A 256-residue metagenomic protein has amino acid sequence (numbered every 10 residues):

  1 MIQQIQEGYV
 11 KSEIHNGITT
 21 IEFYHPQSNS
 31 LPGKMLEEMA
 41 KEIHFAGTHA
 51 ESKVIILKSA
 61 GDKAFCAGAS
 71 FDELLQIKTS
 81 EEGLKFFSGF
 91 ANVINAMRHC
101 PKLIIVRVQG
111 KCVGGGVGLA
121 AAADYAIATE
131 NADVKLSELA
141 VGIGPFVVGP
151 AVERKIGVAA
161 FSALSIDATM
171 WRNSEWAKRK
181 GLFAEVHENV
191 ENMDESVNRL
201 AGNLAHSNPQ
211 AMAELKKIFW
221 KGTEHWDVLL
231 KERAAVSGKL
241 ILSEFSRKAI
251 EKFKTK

Functional and structural regions predicted by a protein language model:
M1-K58, N95: Conserved CoA-thioester-binding segment of acyl-CoA-metabolizing enzymes
I2-E22, S165, T169-L204, A211-E224 (+1 more regions): Amphipathic alpha-helical segments at domain termini/boundaries
I21, M39, L57, S70 (+5 more regions): Terminal peptide-recognition signature
L36, F71, G149, V158-F161 (+3 more regions): A general structural signal for well-ordered alpha-helical segments in protein cores
E42, G89-P101: Catalytic-core regions built around general acid/base machinery
S59-V93, C112: Glycine- (often His-adjacent) and acidic-residue-rich active-site loop that binds/positions the CoA thioester
A96-G114, L119-S207: Crotonase-fold acyl-CoA enzyme core
E232-V236, L240, E251-K252: Intrinsically disordered, low-complexity segments enriched in small/flexible residues
